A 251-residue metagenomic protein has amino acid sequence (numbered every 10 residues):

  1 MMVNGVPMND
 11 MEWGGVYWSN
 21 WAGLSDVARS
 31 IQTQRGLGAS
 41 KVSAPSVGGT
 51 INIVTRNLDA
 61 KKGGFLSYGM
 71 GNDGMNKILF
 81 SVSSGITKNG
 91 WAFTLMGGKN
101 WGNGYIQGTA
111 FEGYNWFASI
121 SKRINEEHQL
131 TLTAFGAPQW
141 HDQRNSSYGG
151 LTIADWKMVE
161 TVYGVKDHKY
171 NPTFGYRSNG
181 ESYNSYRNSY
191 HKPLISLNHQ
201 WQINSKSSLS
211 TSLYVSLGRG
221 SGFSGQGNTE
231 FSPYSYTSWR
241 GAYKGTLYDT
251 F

Functional and structural regions predicted by a protein language model:
M1-M2, W18-G23, T33, P45-S67 (+1 more regions): N-terminal periplasmic accessory domains that precede and gate Gram-negative outer-membrane beta-barrel machines
V6-R35: Short acidic/polar hinge/loop motifs at secondary-structure boundaries that mediate gating or recognition
M8-D10, G38-K41, G102-G104: Short beta-strands and strand-coil junctions in structured, solvent-facing domains, enriched
S43, G71-G74, G108-E112, S178-N179 (+1 more regions): Short sequence motifs at beta-strands and strand-loop junctions characteristic of Gram-negative outer-membrane
T55-G63, F93-W101, K166-G180, T250-F251: Flexible, solvent-exposed coil segments and beta strand-coil junctions, predominantly the extracellular/periplasmic
G63, M70-W101, I106-R144, I195-N204: Transmembrane beta-barrel wall of Gram-negative outer-membrane proteins
S121, Q129-N198, F223-F251: Acidic/polar loop-and-plug regions of large Gram-negative outer-membrane beta-barrel proteins
T211: Active-site loops and adjacent core secondary-structure elements that bind or stabilize anionic groups
